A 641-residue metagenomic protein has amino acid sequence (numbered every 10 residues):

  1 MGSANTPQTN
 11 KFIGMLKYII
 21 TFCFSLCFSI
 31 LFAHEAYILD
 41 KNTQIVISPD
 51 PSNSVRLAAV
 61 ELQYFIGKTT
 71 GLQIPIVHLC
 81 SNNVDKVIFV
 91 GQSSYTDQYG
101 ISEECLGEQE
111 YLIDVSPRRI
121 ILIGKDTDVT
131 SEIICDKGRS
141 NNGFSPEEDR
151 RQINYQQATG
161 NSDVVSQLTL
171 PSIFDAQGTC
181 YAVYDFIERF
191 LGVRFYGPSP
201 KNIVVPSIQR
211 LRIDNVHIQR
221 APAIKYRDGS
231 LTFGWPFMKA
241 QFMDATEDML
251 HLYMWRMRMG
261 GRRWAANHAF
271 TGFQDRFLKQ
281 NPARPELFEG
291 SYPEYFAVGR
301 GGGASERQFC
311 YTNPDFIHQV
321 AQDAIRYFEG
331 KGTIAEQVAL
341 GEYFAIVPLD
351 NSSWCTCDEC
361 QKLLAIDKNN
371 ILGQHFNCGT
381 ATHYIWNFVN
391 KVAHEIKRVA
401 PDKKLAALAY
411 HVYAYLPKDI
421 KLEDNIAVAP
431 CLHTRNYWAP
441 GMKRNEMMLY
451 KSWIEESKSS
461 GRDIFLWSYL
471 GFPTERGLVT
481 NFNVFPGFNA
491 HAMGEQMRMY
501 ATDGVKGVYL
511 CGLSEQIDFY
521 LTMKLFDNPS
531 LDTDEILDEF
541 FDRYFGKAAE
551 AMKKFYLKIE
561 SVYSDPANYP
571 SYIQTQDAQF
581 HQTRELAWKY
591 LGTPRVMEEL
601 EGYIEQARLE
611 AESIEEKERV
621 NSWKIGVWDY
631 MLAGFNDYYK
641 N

Functional and structural regions predicted by a protein language model:
T21, L31-L112, K125, Q209-H217: Acidic, contiguous N-terminal accessory segments
A58-E61, F65, E104-I385, K397 (+2 more regions): Feature activates predominantly on carbohydrate-active enzymes
I66, V320, I396, V428 (+2 more regions): Conserved, mostly hydrophobic/aromatic
E110-L112, I366-V389, E423-K443, N528-I536: Acidic, His- and aromatic-enriched active-site or binding-groove loops in soluble protein domains that engage sugars
Q308, T312, F316-H318, R326 (+2 more regions): Structured mid-domain segments that build the active-site/substrate or prosthetic-cofactor binding neighborhood
V389-Y415, R462-G471, L510-C511: Aromatic-lined carbohydrate-recognition surfaces of secreted/lumenal glycan-active proteins
A406-T434, L478-F488, I517-F519: Substrate-binding cleft/loops of secretory-pathway carbohydrate-active enzymes
D503-G504, L521-N641: Catalytic domains of carbohydrate-active enzymes that cleave complex glycans
